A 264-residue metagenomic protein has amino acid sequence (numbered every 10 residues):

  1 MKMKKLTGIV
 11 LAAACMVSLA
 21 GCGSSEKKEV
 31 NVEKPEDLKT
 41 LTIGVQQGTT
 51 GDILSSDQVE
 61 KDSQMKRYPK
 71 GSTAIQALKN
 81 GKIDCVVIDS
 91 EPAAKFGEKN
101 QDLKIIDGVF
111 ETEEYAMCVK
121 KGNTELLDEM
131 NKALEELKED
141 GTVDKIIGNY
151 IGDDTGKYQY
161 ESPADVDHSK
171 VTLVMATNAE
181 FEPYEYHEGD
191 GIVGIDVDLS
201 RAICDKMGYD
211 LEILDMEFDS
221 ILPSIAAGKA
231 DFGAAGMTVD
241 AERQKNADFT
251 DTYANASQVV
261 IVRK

Functional and structural regions predicted by a protein language model:
V17-G21: C-terminal motif of bacterial Sec signal peptides marking the signal peptidase cleavage site
G23-S24, T49, A116-G156, D198-K206 (+1 more regions): Extended ligand-binding regions for polar small-molecule ligands
E26-D37, N100-E111, K121, R201 (+1 more regions): Acidic, polar ligand-binding/catalytic clefts
K27-P69, S90-P92, T177-P183, I192-D205 (+1 more regions): Bilobed "Venus flytrap"/periplasmic-binding protein-like clamshell domains and structurally analogous long
Q46-T50, K70-G71, V86-A94, D140 (+5 more regions): Beta->alpha turn/N-cap motifs
I53-M65, I105-V109, L134-K170: Ligand-binding clefts/hinges and TM-proximal coupling segments of bilobed small-molecule sensing domains
Q58, Q64-R67, Q76, C85 (+3 more regions): Extracytoplasmic small-molecule ligand-binding "clamshell" domains of the periplasmic binding protein/Venus flytrap
S90, A94-N131, D154, Y158-S162 (+3 more regions): Periplasmic-binding protein-like
